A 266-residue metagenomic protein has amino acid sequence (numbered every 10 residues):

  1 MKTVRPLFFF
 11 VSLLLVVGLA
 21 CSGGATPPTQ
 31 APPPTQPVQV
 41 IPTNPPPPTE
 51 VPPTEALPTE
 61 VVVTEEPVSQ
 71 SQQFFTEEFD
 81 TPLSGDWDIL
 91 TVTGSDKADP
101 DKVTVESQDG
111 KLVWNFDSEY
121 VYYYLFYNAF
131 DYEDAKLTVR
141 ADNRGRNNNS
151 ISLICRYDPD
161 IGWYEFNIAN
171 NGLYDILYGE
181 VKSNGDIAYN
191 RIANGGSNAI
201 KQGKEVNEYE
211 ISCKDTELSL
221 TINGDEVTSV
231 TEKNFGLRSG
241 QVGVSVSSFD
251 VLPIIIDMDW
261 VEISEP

Functional and structural regions predicted by a protein language model:
L14-Q72, T76: Ser/Thr-rich, Proline-interspersed low-complexity disordered segments
F75-P100: Short, tryptophan-glycine- and acidic/Ser/Thr-enriched carbohydrate-recognition patches
F79, M258-I263: Extracellular beta-strand elements of beta-rich domains used for carbohydrate recognition/degradation or cell-matrix
D101-V121, S245: Short carbohydrate-recognition loop motifs
F116-K182: Secretory/extracellular carbohydrate-interaction modules and structurally similar beta-sandwich "look-alikes"
N184-E208: Short, aromatic/His-centered strand-loop micro-motif at the edge of beta-sheets
E205-S219: Localized edge beta-strand/strand-to-loop motifs within extracellular or lumenal beta-rich domains
V230-D257: Flexible glycan-contacting loops in extracellular carbohydrate-active proteins
